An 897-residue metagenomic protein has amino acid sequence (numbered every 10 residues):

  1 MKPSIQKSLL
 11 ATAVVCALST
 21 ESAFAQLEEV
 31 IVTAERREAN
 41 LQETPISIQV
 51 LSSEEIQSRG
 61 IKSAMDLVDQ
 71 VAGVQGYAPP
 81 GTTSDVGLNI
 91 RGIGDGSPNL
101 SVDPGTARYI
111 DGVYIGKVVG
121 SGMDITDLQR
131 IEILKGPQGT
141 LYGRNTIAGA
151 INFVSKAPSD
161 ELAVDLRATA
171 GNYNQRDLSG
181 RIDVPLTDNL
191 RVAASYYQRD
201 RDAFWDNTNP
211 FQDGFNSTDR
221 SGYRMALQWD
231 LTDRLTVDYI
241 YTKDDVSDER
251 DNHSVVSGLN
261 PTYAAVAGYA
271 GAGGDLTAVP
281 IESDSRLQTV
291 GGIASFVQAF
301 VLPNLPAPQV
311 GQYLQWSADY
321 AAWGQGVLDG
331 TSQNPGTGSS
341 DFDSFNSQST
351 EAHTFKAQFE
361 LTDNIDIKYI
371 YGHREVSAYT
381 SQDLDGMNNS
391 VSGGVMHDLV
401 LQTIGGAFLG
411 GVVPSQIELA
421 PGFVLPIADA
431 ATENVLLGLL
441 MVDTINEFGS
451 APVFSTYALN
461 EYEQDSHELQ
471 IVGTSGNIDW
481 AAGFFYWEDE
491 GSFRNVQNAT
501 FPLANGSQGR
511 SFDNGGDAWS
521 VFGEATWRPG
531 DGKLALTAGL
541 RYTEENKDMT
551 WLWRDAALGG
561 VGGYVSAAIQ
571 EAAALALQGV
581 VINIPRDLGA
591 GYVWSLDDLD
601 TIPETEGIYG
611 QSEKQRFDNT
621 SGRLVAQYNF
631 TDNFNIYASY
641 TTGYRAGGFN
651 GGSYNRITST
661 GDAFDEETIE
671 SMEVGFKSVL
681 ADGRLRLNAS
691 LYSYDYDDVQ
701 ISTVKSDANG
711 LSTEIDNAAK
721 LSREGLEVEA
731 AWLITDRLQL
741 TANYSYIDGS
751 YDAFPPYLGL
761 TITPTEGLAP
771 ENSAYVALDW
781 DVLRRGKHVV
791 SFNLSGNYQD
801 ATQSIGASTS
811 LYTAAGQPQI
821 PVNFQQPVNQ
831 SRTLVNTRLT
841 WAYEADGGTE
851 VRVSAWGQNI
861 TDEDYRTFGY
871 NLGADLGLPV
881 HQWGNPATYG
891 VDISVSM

Functional and structural regions predicted by a protein language model:
S8-T12, D183, R374, Q470-V472 (+6 more regions): Conserved C-terminal beta-signal and adjacent last beta-strands/turns of outer-membrane beta-barrel proteins
Q26-E161, V674: Acidic, small-polar-rich N-terminal luminal/periplasmic segments of exported/outer-membrane proteins
D103-G105, K117, I125-K135, G139-Y223 (+6 more regions): Outer-membrane beta-barrel translocator/receptor signature
N152, D160-E161, T169, D183-I281 (+8 more regions): Periplasmic-side early beta-strands and strand-to-turn transitions of outer-membrane beta-barrels
T169-D177, R199-T232, T236, D245-N252 (+10 more regions): Outer-membrane beta-barrel proteins
Q228-D230, I471-V472, G483-W487, F512-Y694: Structural signature of Gram-negative outer-membrane beta-barrels, strongest in the C-terminal barrel of TonB-dependent
E360-T362, D366-G372, Y379-Q382, N495 (+5 more regions): Membrane-embedded beta-barrel scaffold of Gram-negative outer-membrane proteins
R528, K533-L536, N688-D695, D716-T809: Gram-negative outer-membrane beta-barrel transporters
